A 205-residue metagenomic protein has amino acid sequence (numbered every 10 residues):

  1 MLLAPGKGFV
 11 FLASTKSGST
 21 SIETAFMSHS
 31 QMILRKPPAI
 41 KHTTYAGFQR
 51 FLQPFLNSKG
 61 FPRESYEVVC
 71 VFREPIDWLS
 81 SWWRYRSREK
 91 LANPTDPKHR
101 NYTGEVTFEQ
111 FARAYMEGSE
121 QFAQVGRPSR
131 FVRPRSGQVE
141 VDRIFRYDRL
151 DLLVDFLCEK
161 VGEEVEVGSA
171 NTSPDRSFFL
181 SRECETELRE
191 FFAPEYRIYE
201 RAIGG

Functional and structural regions predicted by a protein language model:
M1-G205: Membrane-interface amphipathic segments in extracytoplasmic regions
